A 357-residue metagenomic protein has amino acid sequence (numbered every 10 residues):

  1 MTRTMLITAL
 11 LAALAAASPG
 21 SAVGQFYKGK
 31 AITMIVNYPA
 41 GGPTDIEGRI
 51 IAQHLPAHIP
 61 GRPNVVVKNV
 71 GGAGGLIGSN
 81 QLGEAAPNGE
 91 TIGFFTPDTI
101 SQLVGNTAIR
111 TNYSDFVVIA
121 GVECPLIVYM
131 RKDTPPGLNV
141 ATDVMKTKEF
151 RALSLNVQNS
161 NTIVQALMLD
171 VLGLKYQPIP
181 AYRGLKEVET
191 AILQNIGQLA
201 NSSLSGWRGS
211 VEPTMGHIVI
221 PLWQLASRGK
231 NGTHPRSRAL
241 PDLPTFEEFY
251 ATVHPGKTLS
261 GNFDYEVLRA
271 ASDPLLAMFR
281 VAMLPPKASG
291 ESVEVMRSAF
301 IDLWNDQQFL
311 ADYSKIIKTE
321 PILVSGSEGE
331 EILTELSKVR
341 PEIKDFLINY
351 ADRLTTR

Functional and structural regions predicted by a protein language model:
M1-T2: N-terminal secretory signal peptides that target proteins for export/translocation
M5-A16: Bacterial N-terminal signal peptides
S21-V117, K148-E149, V157-N161, V171-P213 (+3 more regions): N-terminal (or domain-start) structured segment
F26-K28, I119-V122, V144-M145, S272-A277: Short, flexible turn/loop "capping" segments at secondary-structure junctions
G41, P97, L126, R131-P136 (+4 more regions): Short coil/turn segments
I100-A108, G121-P136, Q165-V171, A277-M283: Periplasmic solute-binding protein
S114-N156: A conserved helix-loop-strand patch within extracytoplasmic ligand-binding domains of the periplasmic binding
V140, S210-W304, R353-R357: C-terminal lobe and pocket-closing loops of periplasmic/extracytoplasmic Venus-flytrap solute-binding proteins
